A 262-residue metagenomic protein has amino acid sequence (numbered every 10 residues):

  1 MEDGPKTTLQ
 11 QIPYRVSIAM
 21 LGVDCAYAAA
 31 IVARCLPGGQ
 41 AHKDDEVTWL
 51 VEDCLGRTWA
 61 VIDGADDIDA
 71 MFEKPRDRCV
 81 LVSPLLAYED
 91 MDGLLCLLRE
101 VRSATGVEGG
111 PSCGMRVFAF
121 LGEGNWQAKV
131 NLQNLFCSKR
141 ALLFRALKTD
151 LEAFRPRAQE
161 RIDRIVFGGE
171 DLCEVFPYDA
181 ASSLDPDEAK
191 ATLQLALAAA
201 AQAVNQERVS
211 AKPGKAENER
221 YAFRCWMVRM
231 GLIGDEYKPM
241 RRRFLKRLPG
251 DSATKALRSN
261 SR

Functional and structural regions predicted by a protein language model:
E2-D185, A196, V209, R243: Phosphate/nucleotide-binding catalytic core
V130, L147-L151, R155, S182 (+4 more regions): Charged, low-complexity intrinsically disordered segments and flexible loops
